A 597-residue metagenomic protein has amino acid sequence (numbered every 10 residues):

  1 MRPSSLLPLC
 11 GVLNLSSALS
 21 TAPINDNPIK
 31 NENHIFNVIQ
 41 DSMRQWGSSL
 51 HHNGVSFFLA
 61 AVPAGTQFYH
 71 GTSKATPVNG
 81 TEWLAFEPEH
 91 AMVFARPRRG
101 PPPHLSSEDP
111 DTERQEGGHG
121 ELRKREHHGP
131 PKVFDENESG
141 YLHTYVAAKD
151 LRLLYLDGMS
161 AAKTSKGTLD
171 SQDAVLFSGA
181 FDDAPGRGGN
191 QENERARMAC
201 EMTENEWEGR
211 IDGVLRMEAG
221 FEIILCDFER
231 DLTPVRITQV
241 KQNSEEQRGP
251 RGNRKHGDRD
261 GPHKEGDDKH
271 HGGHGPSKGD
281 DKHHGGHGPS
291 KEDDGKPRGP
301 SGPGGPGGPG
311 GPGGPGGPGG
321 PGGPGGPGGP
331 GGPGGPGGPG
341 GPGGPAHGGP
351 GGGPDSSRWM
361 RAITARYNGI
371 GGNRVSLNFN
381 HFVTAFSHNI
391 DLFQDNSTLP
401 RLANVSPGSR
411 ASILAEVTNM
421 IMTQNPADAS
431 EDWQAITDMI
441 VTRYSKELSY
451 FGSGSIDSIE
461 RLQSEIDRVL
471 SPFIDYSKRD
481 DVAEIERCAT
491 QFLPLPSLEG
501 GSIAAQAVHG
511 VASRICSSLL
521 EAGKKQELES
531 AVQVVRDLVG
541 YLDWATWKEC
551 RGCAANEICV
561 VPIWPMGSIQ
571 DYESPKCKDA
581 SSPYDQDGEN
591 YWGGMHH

Functional and structural regions predicted by a protein language model:
R2-P3, L13-E82, P88-H597: Conserved NAD+-utilizing ADP-ribose enzyme module
